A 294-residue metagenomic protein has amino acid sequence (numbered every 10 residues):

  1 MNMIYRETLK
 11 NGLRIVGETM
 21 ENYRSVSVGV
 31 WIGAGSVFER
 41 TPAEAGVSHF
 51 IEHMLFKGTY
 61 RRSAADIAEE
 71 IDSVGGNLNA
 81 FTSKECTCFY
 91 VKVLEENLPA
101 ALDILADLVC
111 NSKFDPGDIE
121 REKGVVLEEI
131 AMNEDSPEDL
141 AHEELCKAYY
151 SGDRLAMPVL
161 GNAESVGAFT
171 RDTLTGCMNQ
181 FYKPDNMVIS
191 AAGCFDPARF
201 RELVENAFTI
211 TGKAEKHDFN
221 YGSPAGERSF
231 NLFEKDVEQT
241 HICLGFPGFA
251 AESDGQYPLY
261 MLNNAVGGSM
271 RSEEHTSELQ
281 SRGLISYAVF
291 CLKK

Functional and structural regions predicted by a protein language model:
M1-L13: Short, Gly/Pro- and small/polar-rich lid/capping loops
M3, R24-V26, E85, G226-E227 (+3 more regions): A generic structural signal for well-ordered coil/turn residues at beta-strand boundaries that shape enzyme active-site
T8, T19, A64-K216, Y221-G222 (+7 more regions): Charge-rich, well-structured scaffold segments of protease-associated domains
G12, T19-I71, Y182, D254-G267: Active/ligand-binding-proximal structured segments within catalytic/core domains that scaffold catalytic residues
I15-G17, V30, I189, L244 (+1 more regions): Generic preference for hydrophobic
E52-L55, V125, M132, G283: Hydrophobic side chains within alpha-helical segments
G267-G268, C291: Short, well-ordered loop/turn and helix-capping segments at boundaries between secondary-structure elements and domains
E278-K294: Positively charged, low-complexity/disordered segments
